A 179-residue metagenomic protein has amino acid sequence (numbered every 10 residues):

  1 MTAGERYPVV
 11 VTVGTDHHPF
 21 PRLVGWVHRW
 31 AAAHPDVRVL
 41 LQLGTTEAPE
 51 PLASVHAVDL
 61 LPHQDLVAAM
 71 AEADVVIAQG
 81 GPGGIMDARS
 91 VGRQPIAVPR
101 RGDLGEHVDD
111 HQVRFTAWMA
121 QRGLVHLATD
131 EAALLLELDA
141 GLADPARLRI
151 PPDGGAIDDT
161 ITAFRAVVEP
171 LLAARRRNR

Functional and structural regions predicted by a protein language model:
M1-E72: Donor-nucleotide binding loops and adjacent catalytic segments primarily of GT-B fold Leloir glycosyltransferases
L23, Q112-F115, A146-I150: Class I S-adenosyl-L-methionine-dependent methyltransferase catalytic core
V39, P95, H126-L127: Hydrophobic beta-strand scaffold residues
A57-L60, V125-L134: Short acidic-hydrophobic, aromatic-tinged amphipathic segments that line or gate anion-handling sites
Q64-L66, A133, E137: Short acidic active-site motifs
L66-V108: A donor-sugar binding/catalytic signature common to diverse glycosyltransferases and related nucleotide-sugar
L136, A140-R179: C-terminal amphipathic helix plus adjacent low-complexity, charged tail appended to glycosyltransferase catalytic
